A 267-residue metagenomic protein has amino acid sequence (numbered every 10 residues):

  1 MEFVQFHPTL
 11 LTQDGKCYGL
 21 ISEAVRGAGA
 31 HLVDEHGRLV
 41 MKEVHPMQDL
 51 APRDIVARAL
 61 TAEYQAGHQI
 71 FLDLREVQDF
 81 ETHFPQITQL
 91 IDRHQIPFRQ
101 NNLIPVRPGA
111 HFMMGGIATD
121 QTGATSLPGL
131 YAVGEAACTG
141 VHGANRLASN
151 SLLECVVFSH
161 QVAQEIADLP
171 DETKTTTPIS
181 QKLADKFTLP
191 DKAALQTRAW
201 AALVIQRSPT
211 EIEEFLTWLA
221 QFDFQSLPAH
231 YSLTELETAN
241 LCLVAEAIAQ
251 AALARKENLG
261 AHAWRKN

Functional and structural regions predicted by a protein language model:
E2-N102, V156, E165-D171: An anion/pyrophosphate-binding glycine-rich loop and adjacent beta-alpha core in soluble alpha-beta enzymes
L10-K16, H111-M113, A144: Short secondary-structure transition/capping segments
G15-K16, I70, I96, N101-N102 (+4 more regions): Generic signal for short, ordered secondary-structure residues within or immediately flanking folded domains
G19-A24, R107-P108, V244: Short linear motifs in intrinsically disordered
R38-K42, D49, A59, F112 (+2 more regions): Glycine- and aromatic-enriched mobile tails/lids
P85-Y131: FAD/FMN-dependent oxidoreductases across multiple families
